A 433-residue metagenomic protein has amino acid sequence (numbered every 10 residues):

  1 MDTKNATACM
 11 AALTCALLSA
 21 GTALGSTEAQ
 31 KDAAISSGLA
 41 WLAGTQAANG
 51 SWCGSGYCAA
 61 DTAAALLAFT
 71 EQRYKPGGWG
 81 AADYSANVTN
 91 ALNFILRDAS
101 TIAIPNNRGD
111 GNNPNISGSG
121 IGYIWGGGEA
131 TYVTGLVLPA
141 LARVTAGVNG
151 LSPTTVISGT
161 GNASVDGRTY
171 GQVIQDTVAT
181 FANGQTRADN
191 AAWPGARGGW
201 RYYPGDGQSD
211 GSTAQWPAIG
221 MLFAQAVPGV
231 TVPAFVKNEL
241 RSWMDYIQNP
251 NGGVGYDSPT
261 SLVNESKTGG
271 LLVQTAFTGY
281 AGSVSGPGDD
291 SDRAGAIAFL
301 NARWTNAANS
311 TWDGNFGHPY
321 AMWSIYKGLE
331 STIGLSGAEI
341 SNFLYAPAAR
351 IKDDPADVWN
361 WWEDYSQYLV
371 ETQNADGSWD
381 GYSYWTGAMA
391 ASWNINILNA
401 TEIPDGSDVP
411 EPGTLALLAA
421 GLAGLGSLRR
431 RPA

Functional and structural regions predicted by a protein language model:
M1-M10: Bacterial N-terminal signal peptides that target proteins for export
M10-S19: Bacterial N-terminal signal peptides
G21-G25: Sec/Tat signal peptide C-region and signal peptidase I cleavage site
S26-S37, T45-A86, S100-N238, D245-Q367 (+1 more regions): An alpha-helical repeat/solenoid feature that recognizes helix-turn-helix modules
P410-L428: A short, hydrophobic C-terminal helix/tail in secreted or cell-surface proteins
R430-A433: Short, charged juxtamembrane terminal tails flanking transmembrane helices
